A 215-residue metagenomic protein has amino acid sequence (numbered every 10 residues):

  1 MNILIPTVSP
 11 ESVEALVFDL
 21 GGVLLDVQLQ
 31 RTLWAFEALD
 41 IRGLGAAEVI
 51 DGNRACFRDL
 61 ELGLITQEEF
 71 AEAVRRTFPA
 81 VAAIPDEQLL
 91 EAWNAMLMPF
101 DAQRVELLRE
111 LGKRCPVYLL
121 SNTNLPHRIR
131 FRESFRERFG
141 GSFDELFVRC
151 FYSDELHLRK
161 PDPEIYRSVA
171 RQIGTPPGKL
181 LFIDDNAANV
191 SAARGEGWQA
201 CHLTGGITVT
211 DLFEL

Functional and structural regions predicted by a protein language model:
M1-L16, L125, R130-L215: Asp-based, Mg2+/Mn2+-dependent phosphohydrolase catalytic module
T7-A102, K113, N124: N-terminal helical cap/lid subdomain that shapes the substrate entry/recognition surface in HAD-like hydrolases
D19-G22, G63, L111, L119 (+2 more regions): Generic structural signal for small/hydrophobic residues in well-ordered secondary structure, especially within
Q28, T32, Q103-R104, R130-R132 (+1 more regions): Residues at alpha-helix caps and immediate loop-helix transition turns in enzyme cores, especially N- and C-cap
Q103-R114, L146: Catalytic-core regions built around general acid/base machinery
V105-R109, L119, Y166, V190: Short amphipathic alpha-helical segments and helix-helix/interface helices
P116-Y118, Q199: Proline-centered loop/turn at the N-terminus of a beta-strand
